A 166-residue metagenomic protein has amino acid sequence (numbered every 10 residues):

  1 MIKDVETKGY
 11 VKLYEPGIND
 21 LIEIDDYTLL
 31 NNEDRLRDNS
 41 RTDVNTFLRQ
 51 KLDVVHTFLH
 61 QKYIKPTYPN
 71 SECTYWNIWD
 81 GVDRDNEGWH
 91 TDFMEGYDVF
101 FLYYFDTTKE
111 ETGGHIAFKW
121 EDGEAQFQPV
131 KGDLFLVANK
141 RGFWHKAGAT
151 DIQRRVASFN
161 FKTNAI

Functional and structural regions predicted by a protein language model:
M1-P69, Y75: Non-heme Fe(II)/2-oxoglutarate
Y68-I166: Catalytic core of non-heme Fe(II) oxygenases with the double-stranded beta-helix
